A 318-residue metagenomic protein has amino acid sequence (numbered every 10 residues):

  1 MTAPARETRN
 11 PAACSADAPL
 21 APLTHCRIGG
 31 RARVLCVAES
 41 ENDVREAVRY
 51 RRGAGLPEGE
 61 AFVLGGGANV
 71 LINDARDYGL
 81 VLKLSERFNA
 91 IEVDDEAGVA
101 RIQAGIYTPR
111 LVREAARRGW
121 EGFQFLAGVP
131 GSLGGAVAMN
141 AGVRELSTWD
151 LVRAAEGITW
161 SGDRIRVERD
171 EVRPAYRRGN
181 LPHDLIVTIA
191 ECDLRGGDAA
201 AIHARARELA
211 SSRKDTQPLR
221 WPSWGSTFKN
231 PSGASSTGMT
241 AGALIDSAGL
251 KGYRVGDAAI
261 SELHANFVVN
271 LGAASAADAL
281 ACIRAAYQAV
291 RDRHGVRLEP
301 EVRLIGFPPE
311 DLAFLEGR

Functional and structural regions predicted by a protein language model:
M1-P22: N-terminal accessory segments
C14-A16, P22, V70, I158-R284 (+1 more regions): Phosphate/pyrophosphate- and phosphate-bearing ligand-binding catalytic cores of soluble enzymes
S15-A16, A61-G65, I72, I102-A104 (+3 more regions): General beta-strand structural signal in soluble alpha/beta enzymes
C26-A90, V99-A104: Glycine-rich N-terminal segment of FAD-binding domains in flavoprotein oxidoreductases, spanning the beta-loop-helix
G29, C36-E41, L71-N89, A138-R169 (+1 more regions): Structural signature of FAD isoalloxazine-binding scaffolds in flavoprotein oxidoreductases
V93-V129: A generic, well-ordered mixed alpha/beta core segment in the N-terminal half of proteins
A115-R118, G122-R153, T159, S223 (+1 more regions): A gly/ser-rich beta-alpha-beta helix-loop segment of oxidoreductase catalytic cores
